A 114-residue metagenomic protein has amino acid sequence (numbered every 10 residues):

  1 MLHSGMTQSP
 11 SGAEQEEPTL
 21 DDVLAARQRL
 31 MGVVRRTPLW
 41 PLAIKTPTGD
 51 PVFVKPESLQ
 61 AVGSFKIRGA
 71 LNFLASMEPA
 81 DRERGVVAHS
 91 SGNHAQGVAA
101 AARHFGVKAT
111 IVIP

Functional and structural regions predicted by a protein language model:
L2-P114: PLP-dependent amino-acid enzyme catalytic core
